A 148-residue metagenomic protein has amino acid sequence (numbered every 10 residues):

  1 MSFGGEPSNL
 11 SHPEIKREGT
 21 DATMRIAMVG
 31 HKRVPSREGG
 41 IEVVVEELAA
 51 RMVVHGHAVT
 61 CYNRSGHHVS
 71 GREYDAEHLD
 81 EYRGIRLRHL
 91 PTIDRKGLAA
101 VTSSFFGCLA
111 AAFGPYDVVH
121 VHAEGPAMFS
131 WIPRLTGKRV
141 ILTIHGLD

Functional and structural regions predicted by a protein language model:
G5-N9: Short, positively charged low-complexity motifs
R25-E38, V44, A50-R95: N-terminal strand-loop element at the rim of the active site of nucleotide-sugar-dependent glycosyltransferases
G40-V44, D75-A76, S103, P133-G137: Short, glycine/charged-enriched secondary-structure capping and boundary segments
A49, V53, W131-R134: Surface-exposed amphipathic alpha-helices with a cationic face
A99-A112, Y116-D148: An aromatic- and histidine-rich active-site surface loop
